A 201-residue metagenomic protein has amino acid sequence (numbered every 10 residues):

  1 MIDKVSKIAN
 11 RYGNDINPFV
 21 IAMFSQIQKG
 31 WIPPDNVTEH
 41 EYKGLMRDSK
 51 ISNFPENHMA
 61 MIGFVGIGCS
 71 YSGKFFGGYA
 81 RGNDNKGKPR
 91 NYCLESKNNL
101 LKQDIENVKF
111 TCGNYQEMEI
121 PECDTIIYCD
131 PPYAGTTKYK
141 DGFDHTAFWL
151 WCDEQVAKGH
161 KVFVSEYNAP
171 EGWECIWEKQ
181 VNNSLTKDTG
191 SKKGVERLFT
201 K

Functional and structural regions predicted by a protein language model:
M1-I16, V108-C129, Y133-K201: Class I S-adenosyl-L-methionine
A9-C112, Q116-E117: Class I S-adenosyl-L-methionine-dependent methyltransferase module
